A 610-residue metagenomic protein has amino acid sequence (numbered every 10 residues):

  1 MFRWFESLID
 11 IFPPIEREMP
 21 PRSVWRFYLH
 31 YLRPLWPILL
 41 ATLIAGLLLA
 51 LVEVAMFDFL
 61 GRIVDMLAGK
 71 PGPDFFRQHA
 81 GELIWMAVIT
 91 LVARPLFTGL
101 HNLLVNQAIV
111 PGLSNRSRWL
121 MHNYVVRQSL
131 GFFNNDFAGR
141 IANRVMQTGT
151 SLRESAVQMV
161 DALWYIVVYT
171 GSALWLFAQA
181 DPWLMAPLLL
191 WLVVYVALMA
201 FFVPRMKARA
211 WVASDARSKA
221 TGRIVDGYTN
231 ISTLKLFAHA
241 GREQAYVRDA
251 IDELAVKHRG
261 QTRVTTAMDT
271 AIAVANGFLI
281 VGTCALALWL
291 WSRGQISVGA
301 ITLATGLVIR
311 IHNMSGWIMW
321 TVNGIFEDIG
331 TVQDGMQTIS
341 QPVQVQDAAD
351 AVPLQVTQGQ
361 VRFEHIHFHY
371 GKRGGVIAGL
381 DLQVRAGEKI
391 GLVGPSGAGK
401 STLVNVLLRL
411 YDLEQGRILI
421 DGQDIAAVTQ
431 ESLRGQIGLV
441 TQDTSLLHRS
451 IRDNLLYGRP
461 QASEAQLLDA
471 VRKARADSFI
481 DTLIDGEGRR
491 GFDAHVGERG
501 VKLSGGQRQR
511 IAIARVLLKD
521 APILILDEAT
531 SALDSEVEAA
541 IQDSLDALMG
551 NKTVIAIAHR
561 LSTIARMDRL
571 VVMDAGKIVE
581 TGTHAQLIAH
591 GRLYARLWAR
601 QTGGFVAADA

Functional and structural regions predicted by a protein language model:
M1-E53, A68-A87, H101-I109, L113 (+8 more regions): Membrane-integrated ABC transporters
D10-P21, V52-G61, D65-A68, T90-A138 (+10 more regions): Juxtamembrane helix-loop junctions of ABC transporter transmembrane domains
R26, P37-R62, L83, A87 (+6 more regions): Alpha-helical segments in transporter systems
I38-L48, A93, Q158-V212, T283-I296 (+2 more regions): Transmembrane helices of ABC transporter permease
L39-F97, F177-A186, V281, G294-V298: Transmembrane helix-loop-helix hairpins at lipid-water interfaces of multipass membrane proteins, especially the type-1
M86-T98, L192-V196, T265-L279, A285 (+1 more regions): Hydrophobic alpha-helical segments in the permease module
A216, L236-H239, R263, I311-S340: Cytosolic ends of transmembrane helices, especially the final helix of ABC transmembrane type-1 domains
L354-A610: ABC-type nucleotide-binding domain
